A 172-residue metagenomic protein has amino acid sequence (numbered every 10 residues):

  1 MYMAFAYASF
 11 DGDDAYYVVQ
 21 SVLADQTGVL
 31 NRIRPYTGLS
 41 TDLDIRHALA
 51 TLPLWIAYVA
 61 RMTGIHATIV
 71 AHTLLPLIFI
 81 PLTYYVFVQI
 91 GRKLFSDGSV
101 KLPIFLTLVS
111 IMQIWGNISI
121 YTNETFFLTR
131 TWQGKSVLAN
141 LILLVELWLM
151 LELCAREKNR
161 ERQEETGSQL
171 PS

Functional and structural regions predicted by a protein language model:
Y2-Q133, V137-L141: Active-site lumenal/periplasmic loops and adjacent helix-entry segments of GT-C-fold, multi-pass membrane
W115-T122, E152, R156, P171-S172: Extended alpha-helical regions
T129-Q133, G167-S172: Glycine-rich, flexible loop segments associated with nucleotide phosphate handling
L143-L170: Membrane-interface transmembrane helices that cradle and orient dolichyl/undecaprenyl
